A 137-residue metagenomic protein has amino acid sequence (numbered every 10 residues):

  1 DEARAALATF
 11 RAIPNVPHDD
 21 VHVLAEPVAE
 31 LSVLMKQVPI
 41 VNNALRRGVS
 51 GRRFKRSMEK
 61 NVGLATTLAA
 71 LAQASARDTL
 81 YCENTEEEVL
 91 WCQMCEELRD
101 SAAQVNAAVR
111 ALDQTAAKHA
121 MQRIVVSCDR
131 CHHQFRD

Functional and structural regions predicted by a protein language model:
D1-D137: Mature extracytoplasmic or organellar-lumen-exposed domains after removal of signal/transit peptides
